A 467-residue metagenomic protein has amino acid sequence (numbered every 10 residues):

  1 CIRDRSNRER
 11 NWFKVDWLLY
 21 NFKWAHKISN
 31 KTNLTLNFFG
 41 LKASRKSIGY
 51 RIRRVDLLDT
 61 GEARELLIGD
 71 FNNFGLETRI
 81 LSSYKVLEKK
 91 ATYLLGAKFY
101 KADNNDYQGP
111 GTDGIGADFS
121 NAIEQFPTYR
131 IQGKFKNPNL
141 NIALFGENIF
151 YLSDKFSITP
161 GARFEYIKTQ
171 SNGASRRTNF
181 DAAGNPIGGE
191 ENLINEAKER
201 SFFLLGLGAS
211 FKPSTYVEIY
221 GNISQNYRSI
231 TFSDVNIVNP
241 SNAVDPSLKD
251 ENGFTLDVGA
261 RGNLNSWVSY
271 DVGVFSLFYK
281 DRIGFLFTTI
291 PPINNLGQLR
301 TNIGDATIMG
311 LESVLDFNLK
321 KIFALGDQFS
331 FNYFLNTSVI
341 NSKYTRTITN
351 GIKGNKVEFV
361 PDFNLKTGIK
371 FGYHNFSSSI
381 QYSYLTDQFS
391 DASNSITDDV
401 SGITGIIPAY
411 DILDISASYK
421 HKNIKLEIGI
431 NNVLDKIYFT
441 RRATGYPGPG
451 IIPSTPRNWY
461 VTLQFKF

Functional and structural regions predicted by a protein language model:
R3-S6, Y50-L66, G111-Q132, Q170-A197 (+5 more regions): Solvent-exposed loop segments that connect transmembrane elements
K14-I48, G61-N179, K212, L315 (+1 more regions): Face-selective signature of the C-terminal outer-membrane beta-barrel domain
Y20-H26, L76-S82, L144-F150, L207-F211 (+8 more regions): Residues on the lipid-exposed face of transmembrane beta-strands in outer-membrane beta-barrel proteins
K23-K27, N33-G40, R45-R51, K212 (+5 more regions): Membrane-embedded beta-barrel scaffold of Gram-negative outer-membrane proteins
K31-L34, S44, V86-A91, K155-I158 (+5 more regions): Repeated loop/turn-to-beta-strand initiation elements of outer-membrane beta-barrel proteins
R79-S83, D154, S269-Y279, G297-N394 (+2 more regions): Gram-negative outer-membrane beta-barrel transporters
K90-T92, K98-Y100, F135-F278, N336 (+2 more regions): Structural signature of Gram-negative outer-membrane beta-barrels, strongest in the C-terminal barrel of TonB-dependent
K320, S330-F331, Y384-I396, S418-F467: C-terminal beta-signal and adjacent terminal beta-strands/loops of Gram-negative outer-membrane beta-barrel proteins
